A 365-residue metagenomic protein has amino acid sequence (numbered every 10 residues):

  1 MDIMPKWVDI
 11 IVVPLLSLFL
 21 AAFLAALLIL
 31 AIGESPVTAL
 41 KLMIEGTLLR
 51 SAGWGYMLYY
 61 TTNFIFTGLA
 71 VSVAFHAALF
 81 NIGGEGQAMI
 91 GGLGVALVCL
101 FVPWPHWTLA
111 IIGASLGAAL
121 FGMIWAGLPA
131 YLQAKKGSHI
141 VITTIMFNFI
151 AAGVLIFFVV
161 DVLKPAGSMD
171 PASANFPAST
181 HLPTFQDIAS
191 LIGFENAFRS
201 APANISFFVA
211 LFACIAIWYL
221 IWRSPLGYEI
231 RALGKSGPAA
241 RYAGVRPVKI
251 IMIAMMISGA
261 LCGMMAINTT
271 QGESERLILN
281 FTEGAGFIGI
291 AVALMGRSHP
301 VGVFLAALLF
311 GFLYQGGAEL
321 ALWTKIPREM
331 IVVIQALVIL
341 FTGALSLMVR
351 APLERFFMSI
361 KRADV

Functional and structural regions predicted by a protein language model:
M1-L18, A26, K235, Y242-K249 (+1 more regions): Cytosolic-side transmembrane-helix boundaries in multi-pass membrane proteins
D2-V12, F75-G84, H106-T180, R223 (+2 more regions): Short loop segments and helix-boundary regions at transmembrane helix junctions of multi-pass inner-membrane proteins
P14-L30, T67-V71, G92, A96-V98 (+7 more regions): Hydrophobic core segments of alpha-helical transmembrane domains in multi-pass membrane transport and ion-translocation
A26-T47, K164-F176: Interfacial/capping segments of alpha-helical transmembrane domains
L27-I32, L42, T47-V102, S115-S138 (+4 more regions): Single transmembrane alpha-helix segments in multi-pass membrane proteins
S51, T144, N148-I221, R362-D364: Transmembrane helix-bundle core of multi-pass membrane transporters and related energy-transducing complexes
A189-G193, F198-R276, P300-V301, L305: Helix-loop-helix "hairpin" substructures at the membrane interface of multi-pass membrane proteins
M256-A336: Transmembrane alpha-helical segments in multi-pass inner-membrane proteins
